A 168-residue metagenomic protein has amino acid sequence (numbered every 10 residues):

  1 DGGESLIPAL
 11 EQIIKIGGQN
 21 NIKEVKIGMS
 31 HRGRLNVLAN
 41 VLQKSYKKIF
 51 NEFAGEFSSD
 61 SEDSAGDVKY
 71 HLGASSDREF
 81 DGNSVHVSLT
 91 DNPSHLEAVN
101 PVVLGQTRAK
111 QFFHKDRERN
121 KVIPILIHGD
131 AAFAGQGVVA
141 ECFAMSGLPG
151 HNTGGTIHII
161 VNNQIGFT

Functional and structural regions predicted by a protein language model:
D1-T168: Conserved internal helical-beta-strand scaffold that buttresses enzyme catalytic cores
